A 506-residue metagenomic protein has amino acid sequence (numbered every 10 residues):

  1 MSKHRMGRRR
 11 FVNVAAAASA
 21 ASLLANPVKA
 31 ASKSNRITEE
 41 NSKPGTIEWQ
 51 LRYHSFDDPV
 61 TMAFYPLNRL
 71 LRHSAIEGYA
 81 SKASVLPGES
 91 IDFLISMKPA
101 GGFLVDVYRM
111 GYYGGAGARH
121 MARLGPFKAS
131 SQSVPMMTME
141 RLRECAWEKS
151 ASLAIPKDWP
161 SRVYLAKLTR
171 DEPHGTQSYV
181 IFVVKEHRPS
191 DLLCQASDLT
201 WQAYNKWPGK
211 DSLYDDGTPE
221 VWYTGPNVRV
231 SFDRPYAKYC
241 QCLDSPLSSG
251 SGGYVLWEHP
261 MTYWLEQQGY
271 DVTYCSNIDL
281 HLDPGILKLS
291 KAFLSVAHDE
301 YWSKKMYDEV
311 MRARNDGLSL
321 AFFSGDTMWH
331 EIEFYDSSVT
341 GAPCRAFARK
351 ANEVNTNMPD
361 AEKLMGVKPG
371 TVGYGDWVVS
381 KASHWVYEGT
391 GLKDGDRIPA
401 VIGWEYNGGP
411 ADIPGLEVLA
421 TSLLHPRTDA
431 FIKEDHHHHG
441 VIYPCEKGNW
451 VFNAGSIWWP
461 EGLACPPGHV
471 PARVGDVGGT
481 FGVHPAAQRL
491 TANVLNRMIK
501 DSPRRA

Functional and structural regions predicted by a protein language model:
M1-A18: N-terminal secretory signal peptides and thylakoid transit peptides that target proteins across membranes
H4, A25-D57: C-terminal segment of N-terminal export signals and the immediately downstream linker at the start of the mature
H73-P99: Contiguous beta-strand segments within globular domains
A100-G125, H174-I286, S502-P503: Aromatic-Pro/Gly-enriched surface loop or interdomain linker that acts as a lid/target-recognition segment
F103, R143-P189: Extended acidic/polar, glycine-enriched regions that form or flank non-catalytic beta-rich accessory modules
S130-C145, S152-A154, D158-P160, G250-F334 (+2 more regions): Helical hinge/lid and interdomain linker segments adjacent to catalytic or ligand-binding clefts that mediate domain
Q267, I413-A506: Extracellular low-complexity, Gly/Ser/Thr-rich intrinsically disordered linkers and protease-sensitive activation/hinge
M328-K433: An acidic, glycine-rich "communication" segment
